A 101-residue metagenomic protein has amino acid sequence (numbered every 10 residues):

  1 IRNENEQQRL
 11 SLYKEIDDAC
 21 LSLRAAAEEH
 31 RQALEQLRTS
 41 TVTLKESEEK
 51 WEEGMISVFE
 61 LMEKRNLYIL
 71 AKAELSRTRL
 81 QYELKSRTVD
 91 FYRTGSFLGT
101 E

Functional and structural regions predicted by a protein language model:
I1-E74, Q81-Y92: Amphipathic alpha-helical coiled-coil segments
F91-E101: Terminal intrinsically disordered/low-complexity segments used for targeting and assembly
